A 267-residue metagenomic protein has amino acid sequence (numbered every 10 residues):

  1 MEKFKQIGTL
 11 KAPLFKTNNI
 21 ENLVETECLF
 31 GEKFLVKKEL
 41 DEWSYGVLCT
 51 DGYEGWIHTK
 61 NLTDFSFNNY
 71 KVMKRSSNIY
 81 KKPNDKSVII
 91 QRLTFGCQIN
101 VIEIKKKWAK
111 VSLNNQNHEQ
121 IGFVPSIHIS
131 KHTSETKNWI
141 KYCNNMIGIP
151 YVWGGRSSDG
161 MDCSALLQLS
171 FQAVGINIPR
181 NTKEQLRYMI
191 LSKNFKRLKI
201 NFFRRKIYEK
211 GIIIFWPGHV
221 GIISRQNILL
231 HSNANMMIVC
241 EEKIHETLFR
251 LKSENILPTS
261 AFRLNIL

Functional and structural regions predicted by a protein language model:
M1-F4, N19, T26, K33-L35 (+5 more regions): Boundary regions of SH3-family modules and the immediately adjacent low-complexity/disordered segments in eukaryotic
E2-F15, S66-I79, Q172-N194: Short, basic/aromatic beta-hairpin or loop at an interaction surface
L10-P13, E32-L35, I222, I228: Residues located in well-ordered beta-strands
N18-L23, Y80-I89, L191-R204: Short alpha-helix capping/helix-loop boundary micro-motifs
C28, S77, K81-C97, K106 (+2 more regions): Glycine-rich catalytic cores of cysteine/serine-nucleophile enzymes that process amide/ester linkages in cell-envelope
C143, G155-V174, I178-T182: Active-site nucleophilic cysteine motif
I178-H245: ...with weaker cross-activation on analogous glycine-rich loops/strands in unrelated enzymes
L251-L267: Low-complexity, Gly/Ser/Thr/Pro-rich intrinsically disordered linker/tail segments
